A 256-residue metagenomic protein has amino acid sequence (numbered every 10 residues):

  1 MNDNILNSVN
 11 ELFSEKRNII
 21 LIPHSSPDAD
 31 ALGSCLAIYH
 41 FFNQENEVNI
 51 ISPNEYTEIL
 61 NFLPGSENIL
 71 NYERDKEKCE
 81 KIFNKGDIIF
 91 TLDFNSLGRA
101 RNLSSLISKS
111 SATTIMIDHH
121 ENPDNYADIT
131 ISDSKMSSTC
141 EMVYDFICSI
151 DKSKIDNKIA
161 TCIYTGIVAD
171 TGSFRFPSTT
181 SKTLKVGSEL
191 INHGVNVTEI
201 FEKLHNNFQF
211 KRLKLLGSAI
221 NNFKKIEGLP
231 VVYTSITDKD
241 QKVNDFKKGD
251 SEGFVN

Functional and structural regions predicted by a protein language model:
M1-S8, S105-T114, S134-V143: An acidic intrinsically disordered interaction segment
N2-S25, A31-E73, E77-I88, A169-N256: Hydrophobic helix-and-loop "lid/oligomerization" segment in the mid-to-C-terminal part of catalytic domains
D3-E11, N95-L97, I147-I150: Short, motif-level signal for alpha-helix interfacial/capping segments enriched in acidic residues and aromatics/proline
F13, K81-N84, L106-K109, P123-D124 (+3 more regions): Solvent-exposed alpha-helices and their adjacent loops that cap or buttress functional pockets in soluble metabolic
F42, P64, I107, I147-I150: Active-site catalytic pocket residues across diverse enzymes, especially alpha/beta-hydrolases
I69-I129: Active-site cofactor/cluster-binding pocket
I117-V186: Short alpha-helices
